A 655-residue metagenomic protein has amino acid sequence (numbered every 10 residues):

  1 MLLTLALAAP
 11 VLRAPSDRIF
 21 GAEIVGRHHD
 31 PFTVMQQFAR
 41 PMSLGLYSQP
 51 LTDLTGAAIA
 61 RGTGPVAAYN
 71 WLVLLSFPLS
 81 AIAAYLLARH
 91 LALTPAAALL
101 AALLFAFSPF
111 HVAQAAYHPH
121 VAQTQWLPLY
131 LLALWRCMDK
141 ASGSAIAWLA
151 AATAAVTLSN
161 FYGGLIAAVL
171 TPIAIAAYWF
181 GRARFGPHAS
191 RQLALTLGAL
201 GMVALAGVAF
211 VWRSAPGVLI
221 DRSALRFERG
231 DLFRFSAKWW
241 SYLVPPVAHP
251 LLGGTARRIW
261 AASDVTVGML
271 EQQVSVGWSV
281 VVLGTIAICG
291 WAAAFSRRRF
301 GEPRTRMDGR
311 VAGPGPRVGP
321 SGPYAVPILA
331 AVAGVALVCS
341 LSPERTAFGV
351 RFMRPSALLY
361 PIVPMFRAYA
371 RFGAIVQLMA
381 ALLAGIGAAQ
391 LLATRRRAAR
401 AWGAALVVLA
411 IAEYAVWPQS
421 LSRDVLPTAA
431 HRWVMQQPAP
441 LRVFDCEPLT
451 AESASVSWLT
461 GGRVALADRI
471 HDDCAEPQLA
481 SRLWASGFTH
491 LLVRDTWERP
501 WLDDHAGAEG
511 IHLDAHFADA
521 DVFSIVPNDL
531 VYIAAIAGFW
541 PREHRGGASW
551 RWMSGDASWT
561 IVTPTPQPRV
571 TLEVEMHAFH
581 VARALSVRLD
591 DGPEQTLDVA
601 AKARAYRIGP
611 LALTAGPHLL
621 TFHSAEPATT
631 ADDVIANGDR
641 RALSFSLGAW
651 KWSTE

Functional and structural regions predicted by a protein language model:
T4-A6, V73-L91, P95-F180, T196-F210 (+1 more regions): Membrane-embedded helix bundles of polyisoprenyl
T4-S80, A106-T124, P128, S159 (+5 more regions): Membrane-interface coil-to-helix junctions
D30-P31, V408-D529: Extracytoplasmic
A151-A152, P187-R213, L225-F233, K238 (+2 more regions): Hydrophobic alpha-helical membrane-interfacial segments at the cytosolic entry of transmembrane helices
A167-G201, I288-G301: Perimembrane helix-loop-helix junctions
A176, R182, V276-R306, R310-P323 (+1 more regions): Hydrophobic, aromatic-rich transmembrane alpha-helices and their immediate juxtamembrane boundary segments
L197-M202, A294, P303-R306, A312-S321 (+2 more regions): Signature aromatic-anchored transmembrane alpha helix within multi-pass, membrane-resident enzymes that catalyze glycan
A206-W291, Y369, A374: Periplasmic/ER-lumenal interhelical loops and adjacent helix-loop junctions in multi-pass membrane proteins
